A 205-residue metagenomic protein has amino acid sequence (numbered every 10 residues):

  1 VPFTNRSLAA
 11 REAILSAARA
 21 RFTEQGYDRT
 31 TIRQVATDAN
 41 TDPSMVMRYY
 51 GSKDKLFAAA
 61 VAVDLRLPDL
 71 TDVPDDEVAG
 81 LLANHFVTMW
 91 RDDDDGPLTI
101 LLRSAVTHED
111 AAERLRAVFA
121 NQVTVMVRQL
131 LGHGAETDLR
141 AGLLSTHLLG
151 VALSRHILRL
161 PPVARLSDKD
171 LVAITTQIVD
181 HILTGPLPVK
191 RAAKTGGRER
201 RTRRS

Functional and structural regions predicted by a protein language model:
V1-S44, D54-K55, R198-R204: Basic, helix-initiating cap at the start of DNA-binding domains
L15, G80-N84, A120, T124 (+4 more regions): An amphipathic alpha-helix signature
Y49: Residues in the recognition helix of alpha-helical DNA-binding motifs
F57-D64, T71: Alpha-helical DNA-contacting segments of helix-turn-helix folds
V61, W90-N121: Amphipathic alpha-helical segments used for helix-helix packing
R66-L102: Hydrophobic alpha-helical connector segments
F86, L98-A105, L144-L148, A152: Short alpha-helical scaffolding segments that buttress acidic/His motifs in well-ordered protein cores
A112-R116, L130-I182, P186-T195: Hydrophobic/aromatic-rich alpha-helical bundle segments in the mid-to-C-terminal region
